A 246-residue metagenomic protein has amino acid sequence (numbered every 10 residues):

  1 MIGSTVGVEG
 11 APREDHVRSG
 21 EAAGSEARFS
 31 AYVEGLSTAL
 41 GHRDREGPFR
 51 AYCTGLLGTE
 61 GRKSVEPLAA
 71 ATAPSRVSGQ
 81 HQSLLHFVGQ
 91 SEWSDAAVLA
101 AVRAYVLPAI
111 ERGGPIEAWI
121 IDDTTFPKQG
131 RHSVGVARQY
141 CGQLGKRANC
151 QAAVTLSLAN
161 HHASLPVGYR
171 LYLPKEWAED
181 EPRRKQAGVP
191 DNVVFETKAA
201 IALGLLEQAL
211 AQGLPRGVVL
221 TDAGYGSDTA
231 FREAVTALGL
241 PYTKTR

Functional and structural regions predicted by a protein language model:
G3, E9-L220, G224-R246: Conserved, well-structured functional cores that handle cations and Mg-NTP chemistry
